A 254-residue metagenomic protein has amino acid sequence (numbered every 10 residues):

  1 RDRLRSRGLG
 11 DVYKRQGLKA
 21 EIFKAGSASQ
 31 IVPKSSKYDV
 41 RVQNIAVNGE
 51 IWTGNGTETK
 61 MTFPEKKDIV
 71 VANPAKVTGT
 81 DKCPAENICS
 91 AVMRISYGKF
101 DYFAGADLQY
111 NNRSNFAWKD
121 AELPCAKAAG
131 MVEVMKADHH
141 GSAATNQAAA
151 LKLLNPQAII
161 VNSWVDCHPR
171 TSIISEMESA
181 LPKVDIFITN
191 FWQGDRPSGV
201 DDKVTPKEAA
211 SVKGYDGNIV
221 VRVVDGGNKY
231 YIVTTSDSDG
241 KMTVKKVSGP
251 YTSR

Functional and structural regions predicted by a protein language model:
R1, S6-N112, D120, S179-D185 (+1 more regions): Flexible, acidic/histidine-containing loops and adjacent segments that form or flank the divalent-metal
R1, Y102-N111, M131-A143, Q157-W164 (+1 more regions): Active-site neighborhood of phospho(di)ester-bond hydrolases with catalytic His/Asp-centered motifs
S36, I95-S96, K127-G130, K152: Flexible, charged surface loops at secondary-structure boundaries
K76, Y97, V134, N146 (+2 more regions): Extracellular low-complexity, Gly/Ser/Thr-rich intrinsically disordered linkers and protease-sensitive activation/hinge
R113-A128, A150-L154: Short, basic/hydrophobic alpha-helical segments
N146-L154, S172-M177: A short acidic, amphipathic alpha-helical/loop segment
N162, T171-L181, W192: Conserved ATP-driven motor cores of ASCE-family P-loop NTPases powering translocation/secretion/packaging/pilus
